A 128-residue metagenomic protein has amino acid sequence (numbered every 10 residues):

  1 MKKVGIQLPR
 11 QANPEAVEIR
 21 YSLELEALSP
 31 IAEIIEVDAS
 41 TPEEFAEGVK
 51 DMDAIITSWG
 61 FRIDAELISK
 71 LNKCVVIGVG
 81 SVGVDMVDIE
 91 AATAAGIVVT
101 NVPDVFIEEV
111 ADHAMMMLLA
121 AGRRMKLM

Functional and structural regions predicted by a protein language model:
M1-M52: N-terminal glycine-/charge-rich "phosphate-binding" loop or analogous flexible N-terminal tail
M52-M128: Phosphate/diphosphate ligand-binding glycine-rich loop within oxidoreductases
